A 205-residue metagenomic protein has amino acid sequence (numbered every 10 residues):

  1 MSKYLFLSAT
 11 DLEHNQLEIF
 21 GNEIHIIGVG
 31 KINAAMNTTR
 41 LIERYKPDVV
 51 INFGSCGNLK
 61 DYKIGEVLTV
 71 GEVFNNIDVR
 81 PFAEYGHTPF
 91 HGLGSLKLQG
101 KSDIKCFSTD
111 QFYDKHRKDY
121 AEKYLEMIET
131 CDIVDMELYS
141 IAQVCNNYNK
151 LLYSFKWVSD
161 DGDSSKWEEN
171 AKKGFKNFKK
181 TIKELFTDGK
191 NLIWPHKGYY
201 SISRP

Functional and structural regions predicted by a protein language model:
M1-L5: Extreme N-terminal starter segment of soluble prokaryotic enzymes
L7-D11: Structural motif
L12-R204: Glycine-rich phosphate- or other oxyanion-binding loops that anchor nucleotides, phosphorylated ligands
